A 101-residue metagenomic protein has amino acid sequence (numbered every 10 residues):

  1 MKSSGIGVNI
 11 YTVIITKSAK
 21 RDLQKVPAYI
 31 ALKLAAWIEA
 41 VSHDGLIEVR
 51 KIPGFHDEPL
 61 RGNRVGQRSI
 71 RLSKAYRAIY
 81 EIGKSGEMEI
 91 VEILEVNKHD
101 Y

Functional and structural regions predicted by a protein language model:
M1-T12, K20-K25, Y29-L32, I70-Y101: Enriched for short, Lys/Arg-rich terminal
I15-I52: N-terminal first-folded block
W37, H56, G66, K74-Y76 (+1 more regions): A generic structural signal for short beta-strands and their flanking turns/coil linkers
H43-I70: A short, surface-exposed loop/turn module that caps and links secondary-structure elements
